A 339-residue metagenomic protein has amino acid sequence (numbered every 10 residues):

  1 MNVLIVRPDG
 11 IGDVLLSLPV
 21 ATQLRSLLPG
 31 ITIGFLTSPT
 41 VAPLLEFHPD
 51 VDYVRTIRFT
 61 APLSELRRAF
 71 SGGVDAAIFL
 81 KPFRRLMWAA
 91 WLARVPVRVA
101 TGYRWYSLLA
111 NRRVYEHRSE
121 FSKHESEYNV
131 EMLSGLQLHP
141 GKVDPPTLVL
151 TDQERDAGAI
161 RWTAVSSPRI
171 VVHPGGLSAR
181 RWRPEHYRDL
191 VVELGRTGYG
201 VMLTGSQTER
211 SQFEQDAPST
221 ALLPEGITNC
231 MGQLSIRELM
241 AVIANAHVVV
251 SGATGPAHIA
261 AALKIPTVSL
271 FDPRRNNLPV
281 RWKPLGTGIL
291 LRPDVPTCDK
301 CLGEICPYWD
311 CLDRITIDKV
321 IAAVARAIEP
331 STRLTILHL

Functional and structural regions predicted by a protein language model:
M1-L339: Catalytic machinery of carbohydrate-active enzymes, primarily nucleotide-sugar-dependent glycosyltransferases
